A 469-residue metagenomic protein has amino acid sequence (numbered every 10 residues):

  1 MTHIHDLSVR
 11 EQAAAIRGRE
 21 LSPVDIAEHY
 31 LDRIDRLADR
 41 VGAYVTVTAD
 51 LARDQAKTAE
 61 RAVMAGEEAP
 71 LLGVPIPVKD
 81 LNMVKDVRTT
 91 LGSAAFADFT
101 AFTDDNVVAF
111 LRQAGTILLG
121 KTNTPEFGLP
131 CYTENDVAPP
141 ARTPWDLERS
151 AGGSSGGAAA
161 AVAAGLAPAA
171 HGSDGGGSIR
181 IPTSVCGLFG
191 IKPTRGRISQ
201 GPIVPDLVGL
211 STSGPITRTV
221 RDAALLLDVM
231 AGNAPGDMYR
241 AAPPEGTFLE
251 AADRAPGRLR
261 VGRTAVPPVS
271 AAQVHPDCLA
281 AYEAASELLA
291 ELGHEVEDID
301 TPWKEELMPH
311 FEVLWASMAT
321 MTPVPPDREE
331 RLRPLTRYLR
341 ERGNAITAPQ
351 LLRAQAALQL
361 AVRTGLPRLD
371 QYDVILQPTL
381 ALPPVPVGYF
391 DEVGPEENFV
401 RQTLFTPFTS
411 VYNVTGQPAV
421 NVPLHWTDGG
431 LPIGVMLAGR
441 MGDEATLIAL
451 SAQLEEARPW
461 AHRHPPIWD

Functional and structural regions predicted by a protein language model:
M1-R53, E291-G293, R463-D469: An N-terminal boundary/leader segment
E20-L31, K57, T247, P276-D300 (+3 more regions): Acyltransferase
A52, A62-D136: Acidic/His- and Gly-rich active-site-bordering loop/insert found across diverse amide/peptide-bond hydrolases
L71-L91, D253-A265, L314-L366, P378-L382 (+2 more regions): Short helix-loop capping/hinge segments that flank enzyme active sites or metal/cofactor-binding pockets
A94, D98, Y239-R240, P309 (+3 more regions): Short, surface-exposed loop/helix-turn segments at secondary-structure junctions that function as lids/hinges flanking
T103-A234, N413-G434: Short glycine/serine-rich loop segments
K192-E283, W303, A449, R458-W468: A short helix-breaking turn/cap at a secondary-structure junction
T364-P367, E397-V422: Small-aliphatic-rich amphipathic alpha-helix that forms the alpha element of a beta-alpha
